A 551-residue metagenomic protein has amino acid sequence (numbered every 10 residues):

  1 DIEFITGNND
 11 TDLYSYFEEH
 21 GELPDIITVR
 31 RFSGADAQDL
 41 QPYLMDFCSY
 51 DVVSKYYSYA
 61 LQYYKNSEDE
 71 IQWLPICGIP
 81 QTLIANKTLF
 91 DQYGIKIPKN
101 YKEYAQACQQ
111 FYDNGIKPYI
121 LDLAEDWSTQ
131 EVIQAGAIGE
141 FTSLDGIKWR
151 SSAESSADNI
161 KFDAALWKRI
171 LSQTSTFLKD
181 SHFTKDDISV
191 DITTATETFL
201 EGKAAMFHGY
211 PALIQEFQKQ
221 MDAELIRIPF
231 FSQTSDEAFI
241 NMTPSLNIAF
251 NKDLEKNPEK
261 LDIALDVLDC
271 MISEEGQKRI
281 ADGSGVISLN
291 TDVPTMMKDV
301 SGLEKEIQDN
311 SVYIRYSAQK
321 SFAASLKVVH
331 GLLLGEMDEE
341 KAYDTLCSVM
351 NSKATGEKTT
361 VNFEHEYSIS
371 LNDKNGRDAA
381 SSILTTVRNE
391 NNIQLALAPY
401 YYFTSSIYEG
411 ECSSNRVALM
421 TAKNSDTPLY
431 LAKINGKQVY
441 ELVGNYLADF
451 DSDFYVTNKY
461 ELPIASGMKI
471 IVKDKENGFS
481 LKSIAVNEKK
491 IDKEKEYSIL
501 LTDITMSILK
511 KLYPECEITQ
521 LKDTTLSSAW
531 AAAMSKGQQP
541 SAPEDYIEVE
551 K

Functional and structural regions predicted by a protein language model:
I2-S58, T88-Y93, K99, T198 (+1 more regions): Extracytoplasmic "Venus flytrap"/periplasmic binding protein-like
S15-E18, P24-D25, V53-L89, K117-L123 (+2 more regions): A structural signal for short loop-to-beta-strand junctions that line the ligand-binding cleft of periplasmic/secreted
R30-T82, K96, E131-Q134, I226-I228: Hinge/lid segment of periplasmic solute-binding proteins
Q72, A105-D158: Extracytoplasmic/periplasmic solute-binding protein
Y93, K219-D282: Extracytoplasmic/periplasmic substrate-recognition and gating elements
S152-I188: Glycine-centered hinge/linker elements that transmit conformational signals in sensory and ligand-binding systems
M242, A281-D282, V286-L289, P294-A354: C-terminal capping/gating helix-and-loop segments adjacent to ligand/active sites or protein-protein/ligand interfaces
K358-K551: Catalytic centers of hydrolytic enzymes
